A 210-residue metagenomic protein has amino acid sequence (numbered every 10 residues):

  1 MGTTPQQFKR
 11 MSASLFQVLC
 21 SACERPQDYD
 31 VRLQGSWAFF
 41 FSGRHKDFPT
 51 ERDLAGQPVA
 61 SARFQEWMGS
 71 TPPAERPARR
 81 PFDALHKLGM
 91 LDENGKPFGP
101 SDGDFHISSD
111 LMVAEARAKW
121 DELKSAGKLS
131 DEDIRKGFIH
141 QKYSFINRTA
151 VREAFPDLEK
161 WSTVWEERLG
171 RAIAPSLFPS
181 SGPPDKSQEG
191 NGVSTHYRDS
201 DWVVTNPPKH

Functional and structural regions predicted by a protein language model:
M1-G103, S108-H210: Catalytic core of pol beta-like nucleotidyltransferases
